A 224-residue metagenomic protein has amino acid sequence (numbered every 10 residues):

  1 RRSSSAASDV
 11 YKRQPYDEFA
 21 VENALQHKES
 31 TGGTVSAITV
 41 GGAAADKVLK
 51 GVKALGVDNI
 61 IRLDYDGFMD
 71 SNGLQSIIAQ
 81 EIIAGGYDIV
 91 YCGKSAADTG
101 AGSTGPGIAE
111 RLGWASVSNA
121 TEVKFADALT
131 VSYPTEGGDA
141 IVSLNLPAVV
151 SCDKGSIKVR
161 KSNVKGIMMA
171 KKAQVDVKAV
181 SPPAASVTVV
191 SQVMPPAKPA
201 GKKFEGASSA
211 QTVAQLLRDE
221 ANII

Functional and structural regions predicted by a protein language model:
R1-A7, Y11: Single conserved hydrophobic/aromatic residue that forms the stacking wall/gate of nucleotide- or nucleobase-binding
D17-K28: Histidine-anchored nucleotide/phosphate-binding helix
G32-S36, N59: Residues at the starts of beta-strands that form the adenosine-phosphate
D46-I77, E81: A glycine-rich helix N-cap at a beta->alpha junction
I82-D88: Glycine-rich phosphate-binding loop signature in dinucleotide/nucleotide-binding domains
T99-W114: Short Gly/Thr/Asp-enriched flexible loops that form oxyanion-binding sites at enzyme active sites
A120-I224: Electrostatically charged, flexible surface regions
